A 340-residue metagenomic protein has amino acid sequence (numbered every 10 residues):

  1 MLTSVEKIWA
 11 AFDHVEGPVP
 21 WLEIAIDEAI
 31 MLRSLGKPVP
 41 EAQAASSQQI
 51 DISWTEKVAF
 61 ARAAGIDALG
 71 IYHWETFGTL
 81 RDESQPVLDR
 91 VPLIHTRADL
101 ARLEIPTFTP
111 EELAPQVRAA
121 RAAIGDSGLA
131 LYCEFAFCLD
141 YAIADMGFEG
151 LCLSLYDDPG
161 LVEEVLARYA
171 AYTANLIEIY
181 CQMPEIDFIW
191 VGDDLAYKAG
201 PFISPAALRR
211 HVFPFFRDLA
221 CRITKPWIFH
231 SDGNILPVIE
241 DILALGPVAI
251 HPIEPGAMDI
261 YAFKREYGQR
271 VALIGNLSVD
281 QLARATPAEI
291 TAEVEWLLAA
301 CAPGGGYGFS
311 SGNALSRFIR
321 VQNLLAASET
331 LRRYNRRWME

Functional and structural regions predicted by a protein language model:
M1-I50, D67-I71, E83-P92, R97-E340: Active-site loop segments of alpha/beta catalytic cores
E56-L80: Glycine-rich, N-terminal phosphate-binding loop and its surrounding beta-alpha-beta segment
